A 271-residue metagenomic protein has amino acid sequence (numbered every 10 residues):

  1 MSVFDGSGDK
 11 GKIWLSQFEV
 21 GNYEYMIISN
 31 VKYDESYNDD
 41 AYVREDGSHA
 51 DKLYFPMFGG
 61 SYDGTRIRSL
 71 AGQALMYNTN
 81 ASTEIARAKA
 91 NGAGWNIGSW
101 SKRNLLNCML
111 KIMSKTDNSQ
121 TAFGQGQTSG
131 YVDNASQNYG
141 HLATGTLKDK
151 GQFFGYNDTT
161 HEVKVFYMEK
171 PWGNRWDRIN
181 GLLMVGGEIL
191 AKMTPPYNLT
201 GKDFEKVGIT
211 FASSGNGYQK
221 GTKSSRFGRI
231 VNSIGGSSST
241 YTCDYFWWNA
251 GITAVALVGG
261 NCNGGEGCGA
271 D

Functional and structural regions predicted by a protein language model:
M1-V3, S36-E45, T242-W247: Intrinsically disordered, low-complexity boundary segments flanking structured domains
M1-Y37: Extended, Lys/Arg-enriched charged tracts that mediate electrostatic binding to polyanionic substrates
F4-D5, Y23, Y42-K52, I252-T253 (+1 more regions): Sequence-level motif detector for i,i+2 pairs with an aromatic at +2
D5-D9, W14-S16, K52-F55, A254-V258: Ordered hydrophobic segments in well-structured contexts
K10, K102-N104, Q125-K148, G155 (+3 more regions): C-terminal, surface-exposed recognition/capping segments
Q17-V20, M57, D63-R66, L106 (+2 more regions): Short helix/loop capping segments that flank catalytic or ligand/cofactor-binding pockets
N30-P171: Short aromatic-cysteine micro-motif
V185-P196: A short, polar/charged loop-to-alpha-helix boundary motif
